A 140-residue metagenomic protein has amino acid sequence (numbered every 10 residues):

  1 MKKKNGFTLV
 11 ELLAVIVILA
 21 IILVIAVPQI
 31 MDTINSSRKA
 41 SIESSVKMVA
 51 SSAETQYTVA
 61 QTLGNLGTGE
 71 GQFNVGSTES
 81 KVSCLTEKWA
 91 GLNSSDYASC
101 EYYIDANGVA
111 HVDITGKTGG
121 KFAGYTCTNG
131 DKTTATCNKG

Functional and structural regions predicted by a protein language model:
M1-K2, S37, S45, T115 (+1 more regions): Generic N-terminal leader/processing signal
M1-V10, L63-G71: Short, compositionally biased strand/turn segments that nucleate or flank brief secondary-structure elements
K3-I30: N-terminal single-pass transmembrane signal-anchor helix
T8-L9, V15, L19, S44 (+3 more regions): Terminal low-complexity, poorly structured segments
A20, S36-K39: A generic helix-loop boundary/linker signal
R38-L63: Membrane-proximal N-terminal amphipathic helix
T55-G140: Periplasmic/extracellular, small/polar-rich flexible segments of pilin-like filament-forming proteins
